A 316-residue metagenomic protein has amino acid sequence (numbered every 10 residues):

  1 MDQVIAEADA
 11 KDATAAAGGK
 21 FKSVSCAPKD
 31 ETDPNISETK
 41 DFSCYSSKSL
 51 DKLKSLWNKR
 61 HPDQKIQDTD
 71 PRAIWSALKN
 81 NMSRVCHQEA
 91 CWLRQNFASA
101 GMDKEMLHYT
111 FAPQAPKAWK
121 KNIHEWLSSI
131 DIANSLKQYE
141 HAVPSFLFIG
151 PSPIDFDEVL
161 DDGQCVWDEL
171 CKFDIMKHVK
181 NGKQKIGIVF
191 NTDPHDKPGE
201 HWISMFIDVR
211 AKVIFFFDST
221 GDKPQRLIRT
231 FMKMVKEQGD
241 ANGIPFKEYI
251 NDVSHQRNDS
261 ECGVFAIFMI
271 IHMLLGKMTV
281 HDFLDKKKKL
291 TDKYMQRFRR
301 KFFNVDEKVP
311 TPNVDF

Functional and structural regions predicted by a protein language model:
M1, C262, V314-F316: Terminal export signals
M1-I203, V209-I214: Cysteine protease catalytic domains with a Cys-His-Asp triad
I130, R226-R229, K293: Generic alpha-helical secondary structure signal
I175, V179-D285: Cysteine protease-like catalytic core of ubiquitin/ubiquitin-like
F268-F316: Contiguous terminal or domain-adjacent regions that often encompass a lipid-handling module or interaction segment
